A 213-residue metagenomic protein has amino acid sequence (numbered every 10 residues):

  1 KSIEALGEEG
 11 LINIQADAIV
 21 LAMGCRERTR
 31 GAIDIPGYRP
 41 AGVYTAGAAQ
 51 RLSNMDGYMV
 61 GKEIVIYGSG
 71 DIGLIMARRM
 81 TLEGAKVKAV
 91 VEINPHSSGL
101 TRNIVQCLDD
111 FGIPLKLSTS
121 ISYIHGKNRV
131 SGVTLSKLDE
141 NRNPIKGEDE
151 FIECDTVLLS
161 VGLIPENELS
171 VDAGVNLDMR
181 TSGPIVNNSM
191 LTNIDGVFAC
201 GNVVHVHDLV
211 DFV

Functional and structural regions predicted by a protein language model:
K1-E4, T81-E168: A Rossmann-like FAD-binding core segment of flavoenzymes
K1-E63, D139-G147, L158, I185-N187 (+1 more regions): FAD-binding core/adjacent interface of flavoenzyme oxidoreductases
L21, V43-S53, D155-V204: FAD-site-proximal beta/loop scaffold in flavoenzymes
C25-E27, G70-I72, I164, V204: Residue-level detector of alpha-helix initiation sites
R39, E83-G84, F111, A173 (+1 more regions): Short, structured coil segments at secondary-structure junctions
A48-S97: Rossmann-like NAD(P)H-binding beta-loop-alpha module
V60-E63, S118, I194: Phosphate-coordination loops involved in phosphoryl transfer and adenosine-cofactor binding
V206-V213: Catalytic cores of secreted or luminal carbohydrate-active enzymes
